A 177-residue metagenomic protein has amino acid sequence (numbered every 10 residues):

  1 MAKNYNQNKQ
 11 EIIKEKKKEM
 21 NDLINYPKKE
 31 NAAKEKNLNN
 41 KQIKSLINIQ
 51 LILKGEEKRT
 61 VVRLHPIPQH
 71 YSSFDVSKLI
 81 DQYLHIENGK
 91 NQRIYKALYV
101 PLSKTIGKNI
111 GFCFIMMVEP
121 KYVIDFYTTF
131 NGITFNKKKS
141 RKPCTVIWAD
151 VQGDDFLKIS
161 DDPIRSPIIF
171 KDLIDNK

Functional and structural regions predicted by a protein language model:
M1-K108, V118-K177: Long, polar low-complexity intrinsically disordered regions
